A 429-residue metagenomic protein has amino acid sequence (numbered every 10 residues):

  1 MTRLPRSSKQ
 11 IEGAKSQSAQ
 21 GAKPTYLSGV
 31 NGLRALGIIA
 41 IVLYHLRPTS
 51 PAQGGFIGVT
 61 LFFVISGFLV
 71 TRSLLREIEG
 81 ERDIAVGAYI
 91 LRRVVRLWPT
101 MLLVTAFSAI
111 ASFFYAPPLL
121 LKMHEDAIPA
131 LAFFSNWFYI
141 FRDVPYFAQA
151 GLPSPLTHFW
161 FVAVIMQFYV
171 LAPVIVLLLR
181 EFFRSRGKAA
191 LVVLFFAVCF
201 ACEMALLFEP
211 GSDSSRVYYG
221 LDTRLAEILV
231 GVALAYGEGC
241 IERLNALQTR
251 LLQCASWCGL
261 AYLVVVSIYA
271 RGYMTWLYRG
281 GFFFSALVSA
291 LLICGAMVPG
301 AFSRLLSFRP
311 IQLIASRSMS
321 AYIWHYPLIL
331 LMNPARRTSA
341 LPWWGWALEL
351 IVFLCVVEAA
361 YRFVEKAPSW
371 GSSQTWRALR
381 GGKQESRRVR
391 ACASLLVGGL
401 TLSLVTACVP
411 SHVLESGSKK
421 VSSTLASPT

Functional and structural regions predicted by a protein language model:
M1-Y26: Short, Lys/Arg-rich, polar N-terminal cytosolic tail immediately upstream of the first transmembrane signal-anchor
R3, Y26-V30, L36-E415: Hydrophobic membrane-embedded alpha-helices and membrane-water interface caps/short interhelical or interfacial loops
S7, V405-A407, P428: Low-complexity, intrinsically disordered/propeptide-like segments
K9, Q17, A40, F62-F63 (+1 more regions): Residue-level marker of intrinsically disordered, low-complexity segments enriched for small/polar residues
E12-Q20, G237, P368, S422-S423: Intrinsically disordered, low-complexity segments enriched in glycine/proline and serine/threonine
K420-T429: Short extracytoplasmic/periplasmic juxtamembrane "stem" segments immediately C-terminal to an N-terminal membrane anchor
